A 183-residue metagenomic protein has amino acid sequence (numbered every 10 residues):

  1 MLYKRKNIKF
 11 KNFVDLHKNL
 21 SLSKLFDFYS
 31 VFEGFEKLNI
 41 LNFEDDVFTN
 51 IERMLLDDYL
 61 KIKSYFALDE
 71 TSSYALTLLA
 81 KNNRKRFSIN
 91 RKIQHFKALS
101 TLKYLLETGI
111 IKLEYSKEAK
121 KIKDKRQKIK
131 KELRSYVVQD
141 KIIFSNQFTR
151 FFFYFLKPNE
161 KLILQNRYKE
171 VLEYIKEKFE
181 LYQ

Functional and structural regions predicted by a protein language model:
L2-K63, E70-Y74, A80, H95-F96: Amphipathic alpha-helical "lid/sensor" segments that cap RecA-like P-loop NTPase cores
I51-Q183: Accessory nucleic acid-recognition modules appended to NTPase machines
